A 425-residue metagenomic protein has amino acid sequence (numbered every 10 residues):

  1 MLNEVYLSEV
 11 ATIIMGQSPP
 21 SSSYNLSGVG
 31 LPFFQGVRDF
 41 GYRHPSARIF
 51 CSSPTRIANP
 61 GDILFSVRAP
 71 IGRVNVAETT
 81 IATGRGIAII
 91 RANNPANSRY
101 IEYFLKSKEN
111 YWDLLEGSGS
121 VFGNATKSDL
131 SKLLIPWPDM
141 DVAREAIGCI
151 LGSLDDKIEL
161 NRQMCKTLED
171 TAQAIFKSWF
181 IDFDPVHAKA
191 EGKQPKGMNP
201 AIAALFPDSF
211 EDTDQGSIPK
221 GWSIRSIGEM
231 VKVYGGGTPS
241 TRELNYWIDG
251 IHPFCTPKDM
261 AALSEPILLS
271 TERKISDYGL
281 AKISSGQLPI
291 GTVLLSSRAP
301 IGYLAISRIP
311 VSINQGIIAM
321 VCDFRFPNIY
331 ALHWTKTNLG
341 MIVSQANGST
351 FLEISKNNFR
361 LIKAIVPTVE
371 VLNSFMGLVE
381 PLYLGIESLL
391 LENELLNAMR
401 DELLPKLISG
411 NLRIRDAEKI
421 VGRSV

Functional and structural regions predicted by a protein language model:
M1-N3, D184, S223, K232 (+8 more regions): Extended non-membrane alpha-helical scaffolds
M1-S18, P136-W179, P200-T238, V369-S374 (+1 more regions): Non-catalytic DNA-recognition/assembly elements of restriction-modification systems
E4-Y24, V29-P60, T83, D208-D214 (+4 more regions): Sequence-specific dsDNA recognition surfaces
Q35-V37, H44-R48, S52-K108, T256-P257 (+3 more regions): A short beta-sheet element
I81-A88, S120-G148, G152, S297 (+2 more regions): A short glycine-rich beta-alpha junction/loop motif
E102, K106-L114, L134-P136: Well-ordered mid-protein domain cores that form the structural environment of catalytic cofactors
E191, P195: Short, solvent-exposed loop/beta-turn-alpha elements that line the ligand-binding surface or hinge of extracytoplasmic
